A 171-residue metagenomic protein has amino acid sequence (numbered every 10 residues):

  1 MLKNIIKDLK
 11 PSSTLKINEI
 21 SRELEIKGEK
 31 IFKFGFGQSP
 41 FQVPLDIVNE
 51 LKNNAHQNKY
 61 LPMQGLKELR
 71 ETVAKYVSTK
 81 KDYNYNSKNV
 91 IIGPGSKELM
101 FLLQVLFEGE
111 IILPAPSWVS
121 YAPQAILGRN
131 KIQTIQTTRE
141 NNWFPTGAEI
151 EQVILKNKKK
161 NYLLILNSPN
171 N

Functional and structural regions predicted by a protein language model:
L2-K3, K7-P94: N-terminal small-domain helix-loop-helix segment of the aminotransferase-like
S39, K97, S168-N171: Short glycine-rich anion-binding loops that position phosphate/pyrophosphate groups of nucleotides and phosphorylated
S96-M100, S117-S120: Conserved coil-to-alpha-helix start sites within the AMP-binding
L106-A125: Conserved PLP-anchoring active-site segment centered on the Schiff-base-forming lysine
A115, T134-R139: Short beta->alpha connector loops at strand-helix junctions that form conserved, small/polar/Pro-enriched
L127-I132: A short helix-loop-beta submotif of the ANL/AMP-binding
T137-N171: Active-site phosphate-binding strand-loop segment of PLP-dependent enzymes
